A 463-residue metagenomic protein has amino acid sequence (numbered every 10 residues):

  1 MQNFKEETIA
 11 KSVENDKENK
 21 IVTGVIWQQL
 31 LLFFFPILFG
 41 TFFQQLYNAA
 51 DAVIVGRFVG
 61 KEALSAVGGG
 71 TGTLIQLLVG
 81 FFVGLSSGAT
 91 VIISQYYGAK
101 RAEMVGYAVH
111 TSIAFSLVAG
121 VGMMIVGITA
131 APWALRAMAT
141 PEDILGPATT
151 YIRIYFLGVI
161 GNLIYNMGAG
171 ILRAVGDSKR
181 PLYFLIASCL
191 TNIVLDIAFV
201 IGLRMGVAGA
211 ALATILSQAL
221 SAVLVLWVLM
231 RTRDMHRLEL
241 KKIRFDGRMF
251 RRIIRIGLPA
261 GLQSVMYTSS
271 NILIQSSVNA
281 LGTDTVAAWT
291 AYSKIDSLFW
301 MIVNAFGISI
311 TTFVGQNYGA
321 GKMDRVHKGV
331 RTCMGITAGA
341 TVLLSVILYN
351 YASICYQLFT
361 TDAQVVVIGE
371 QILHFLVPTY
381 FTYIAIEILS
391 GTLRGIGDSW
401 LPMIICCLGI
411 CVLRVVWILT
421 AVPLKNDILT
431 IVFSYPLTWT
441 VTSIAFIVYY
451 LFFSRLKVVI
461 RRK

Functional and structural regions predicted by a protein language model:
M1-F34, I93-G158, G202-L258, V314-T379 (+1 more regions): Short alpha-helical transmembrane segments in multi-pass integral membrane proteins
T23, W27-L46, A50, L74-F81 (+8 more regions): Residue-level signal for short hydrophobic patches within transmembrane helices of multi-pass membrane transporters
L32-D51, I154, Y165, S188 (+5 more regions): Transmembrane helical elements of multi-pass membrane transporters/channels
F42, L46-S65, L135-E142, A198-M205 (+5 more regions): Helix-terminus/linker motif at the lipid-water interface of multi-pass membrane proteins
Q44, N48-V55, V79-S86, T90 (+17 more regions): Alpha-helical transmembrane segments and their lipid-water interface positions in multi-pass membrane proteins
V59-T73, I152, A211, T283-L298 (+2 more regions): Small-residue hotspots at the loop-to-helix junctions and early N-terminal turns of transmembrane alpha-helices
L64-I125, N162-P181, A288-A352, Y383-C406 (+1 more regions): Small-residue-rich hydrophobic transmembrane alpha-helices
S86, I154-R173, P181-C189, A210-V225 (+4 more regions): Short runs within selected transmembrane alpha-helices of multi-pass transporters and secretion channels
